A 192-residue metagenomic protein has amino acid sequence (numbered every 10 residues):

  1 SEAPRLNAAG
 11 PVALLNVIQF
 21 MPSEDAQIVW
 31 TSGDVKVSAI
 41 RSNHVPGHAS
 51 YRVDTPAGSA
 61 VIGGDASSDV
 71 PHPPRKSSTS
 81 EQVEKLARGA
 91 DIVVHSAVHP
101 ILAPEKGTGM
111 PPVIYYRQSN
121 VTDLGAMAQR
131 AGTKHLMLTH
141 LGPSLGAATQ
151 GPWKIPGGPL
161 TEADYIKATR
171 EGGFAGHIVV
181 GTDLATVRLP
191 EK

Functional and structural regions predicted by a protein language model:
S1-R5: Active-site HxH/HxHxD metal-binding segment of metal-dependent hydrolases
A9-R88, D183-K192: Core dinuclear metal-dependent hydrolase active-site scaffold
S59, S67-T182: Cap/insert and terminal regions of metallo-dependent hydrolase folds
